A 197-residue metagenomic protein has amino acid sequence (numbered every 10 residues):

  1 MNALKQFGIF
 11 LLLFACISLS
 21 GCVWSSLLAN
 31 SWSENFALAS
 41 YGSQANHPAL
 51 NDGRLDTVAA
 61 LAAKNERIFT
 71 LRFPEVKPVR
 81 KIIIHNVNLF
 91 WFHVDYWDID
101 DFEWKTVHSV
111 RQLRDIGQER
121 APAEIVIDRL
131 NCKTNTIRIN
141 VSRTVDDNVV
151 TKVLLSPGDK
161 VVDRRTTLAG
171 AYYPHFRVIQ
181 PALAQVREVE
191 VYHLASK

Functional and structural regions predicted by a protein language model:
N2-I9: Bacterial N-terminal signal peptides that target proteins for export
F10-L19: Bacterial N-terminal signal peptides
C22-E75, S156-K197: Disordered, acidic Ser/Thr/Pro-rich linker "stalks" and the adjacent N-terminal cap of the next globular domain
A62-K64, R72-P74, V87, Q118-R120 (+1 more regions): Surface-exposed coil/turn segments at beta-strand junctions on protein surfaces, enriched
K77-N88: A short beta-strand element within beta-rich, extracytoplasmic domains of secreted/secretory-pathway proteins
W91-F102: Short, surface-exposed beta-strand/strand-loop-strand elements in extracellular ectodomains
D101-S109: Surface-exposed loop/edge segments in extracytoplasmic proteins
V110-D159, R165-Q180, A184-R187: Beta-sandwich interaction modules
